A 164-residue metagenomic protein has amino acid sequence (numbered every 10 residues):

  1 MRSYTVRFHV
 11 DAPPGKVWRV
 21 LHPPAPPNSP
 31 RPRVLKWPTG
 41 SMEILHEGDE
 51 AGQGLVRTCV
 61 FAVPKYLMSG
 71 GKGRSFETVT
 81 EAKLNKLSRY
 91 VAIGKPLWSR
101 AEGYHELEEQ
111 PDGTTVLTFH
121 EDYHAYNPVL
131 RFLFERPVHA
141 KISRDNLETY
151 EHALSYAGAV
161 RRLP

Functional and structural regions predicted by a protein language model:
M1-E50: Hydrophobic ligand-binding cavity/cleft-lining segments
M1-H9, V56, R74, L87 (+2 more regions): Intrinsic-disorder/low-complexity, polar/charged segments enriched in Ser/Thr/Lys/Arg/Asp/Glu/Gln
V6-F8, R74-E81, A92-G94, A101-E109 (+1 more regions): Hydrophobic/aromatic beta-strand elements that line small-molecule binding cavities or substrate pockets in beta-rich
V10-A12, V63-K65, P96, L107 (+1 more regions): Beta-strand elements of well-folded, non-transmembrane domains
D11-G15, D49-G52, T80-L87, E106-T118 (+1 more regions): A short, structured loop/turn motif at beta-sheet edges
N28-P30, T39-P96, E148, H152-P164: Glycine-rich portal/gate segments that line the openings of hydrophobic small-molecule binding cavities
S69-G70, W98-G103, N127-L133: A short, polar/proline- and glycine-enriched secondary-structure boundary/capping micro-motif
V116, D122-P164: A conserved amphipathic terminal alpha-helix motif
